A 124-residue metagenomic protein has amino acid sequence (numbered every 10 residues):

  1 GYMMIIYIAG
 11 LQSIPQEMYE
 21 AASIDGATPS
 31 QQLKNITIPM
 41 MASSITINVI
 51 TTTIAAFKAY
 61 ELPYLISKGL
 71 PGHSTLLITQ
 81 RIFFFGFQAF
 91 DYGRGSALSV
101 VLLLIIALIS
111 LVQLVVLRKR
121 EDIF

Functional and structural regions predicted by a protein language model:
Y2-I6, Q32, L65, G95: Alpha-helical transmembrane segments and their helix-entry boundary regions
Y2-M3, Y7, T46-I50, A59-L62 (+2 more regions): Hydrophobic/aromatic residues in alpha-helical transmembrane segments
I5-I45, E121-F124: Intracellular coupling helices
I6-Q16, Y92-F124: C-terminal transmembrane helix and the adjacent membrane-cytosol boundary/short C-terminal tail of inner/organellar
I38, T46, I50-T53, A97-L104: Hydrophobic residues within alpha-helical transmembrane segments of multi-pass solute transporters/permease subunits
T51-A55, A59-F90: Glycine-rich helix-loop "coupling/hinge" segments at transmembrane-helix boundaries in multipass transporters
